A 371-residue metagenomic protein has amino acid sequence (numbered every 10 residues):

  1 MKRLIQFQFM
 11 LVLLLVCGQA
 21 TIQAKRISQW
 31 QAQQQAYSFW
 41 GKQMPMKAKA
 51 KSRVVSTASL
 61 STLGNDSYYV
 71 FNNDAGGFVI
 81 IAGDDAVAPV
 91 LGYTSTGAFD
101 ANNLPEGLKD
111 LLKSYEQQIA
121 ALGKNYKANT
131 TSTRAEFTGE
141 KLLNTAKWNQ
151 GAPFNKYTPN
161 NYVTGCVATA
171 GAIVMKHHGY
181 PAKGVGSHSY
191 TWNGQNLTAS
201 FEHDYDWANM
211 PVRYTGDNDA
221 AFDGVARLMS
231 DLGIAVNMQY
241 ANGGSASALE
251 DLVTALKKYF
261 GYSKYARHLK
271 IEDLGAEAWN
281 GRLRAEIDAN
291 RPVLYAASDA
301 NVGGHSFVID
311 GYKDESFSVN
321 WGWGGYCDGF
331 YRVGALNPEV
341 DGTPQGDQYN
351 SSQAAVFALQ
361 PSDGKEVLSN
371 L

Functional and structural regions predicted by a protein language model:
M1-I27, I234-N237, A241, L256: Bacterial Sec-dependent N-terminal signal peptides
R26-G64, N73, V79, D85-A146 (+2 more regions): Cys-His-centered catalytic/binding microenvironment captured across papain-like cysteine peptidases and homologous
A32, Y162, V167-V174, A248 (+3 more regions): Stable alpha-helical elements in mature extracytoplasmic
A48, Y180-Y190, K264-E272: Surface-exposed patches in mature extracellular/periplasmic domains of secreted proteins
A58-A75, T254, K258-N320: Active-site-adjacent substructure of cysteine-protease-like catalytic cores
F78-A82, S230-I234, M238, A246-K257: C-terminal, surface-exposed recognition/capping segments
V87-S245: Active-site-adjacent structural segments surrounding the nucleophilic cysteine of cysteine proteases and isopeptidases
A170, P181, G224, M238-L252 (+2 more regions): Extracellular hydrolytic enzyme modules, especially secreted metalloproteases of the metzincin/thermolysin-like class
